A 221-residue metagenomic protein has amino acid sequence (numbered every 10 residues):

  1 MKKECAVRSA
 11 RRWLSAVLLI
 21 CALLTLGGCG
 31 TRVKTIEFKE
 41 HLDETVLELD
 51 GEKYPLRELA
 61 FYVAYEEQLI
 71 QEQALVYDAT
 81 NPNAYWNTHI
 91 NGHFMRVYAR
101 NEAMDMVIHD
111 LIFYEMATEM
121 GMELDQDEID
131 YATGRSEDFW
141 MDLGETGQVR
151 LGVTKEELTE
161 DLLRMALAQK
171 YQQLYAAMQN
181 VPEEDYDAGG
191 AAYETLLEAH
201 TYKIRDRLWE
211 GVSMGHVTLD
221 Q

Functional and structural regions predicted by a protein language model:
M1-M95, A191-Q221: Short, low-structural-confidence N-terminal segments
L56, F61, Y114, E119 (+1 more regions): A broad, structure-centric signal for solvent-exposed, well-ordered loop/edge residues that line or flank functional
Q68-A99, T118-A188: Charged, solvent-exposed helices and adjacent loops that form client-binding or oligomerization surfaces
E102, M106-V107: Hydrophobic alpha-helical transmembrane segments
